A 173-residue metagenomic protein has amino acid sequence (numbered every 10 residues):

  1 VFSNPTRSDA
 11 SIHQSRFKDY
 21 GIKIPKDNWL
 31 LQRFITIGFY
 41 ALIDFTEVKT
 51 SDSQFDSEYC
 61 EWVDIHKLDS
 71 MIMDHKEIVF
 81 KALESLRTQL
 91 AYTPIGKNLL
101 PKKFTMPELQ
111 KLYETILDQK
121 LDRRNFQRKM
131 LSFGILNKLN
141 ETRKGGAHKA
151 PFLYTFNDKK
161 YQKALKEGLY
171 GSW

Functional and structural regions predicted by a protein language model:
V1-V48, Q89-G96, F133-N137: Active-site segment of metal-dependent pyrophosphate-handling enzymes, primarily the Nudix hydrolase catalytic core
F2, M73, Y113-L117: A broad, low-specificity signal for short, low-complexity segments enriched in glycine/proline and polar/charged
T6-R7, I24-R33, L42, S57-S70 (+2 more regions): N-terminal accessory segments that position/regulate proteins before the catalytic core
R33-L86, L90, K102-P107, N125-K129 (+1 more regions): NUDIX/MutT-family hydrolases
T88-W173: Core RNA-modification/binding signature centered on pseudouridine synthases
